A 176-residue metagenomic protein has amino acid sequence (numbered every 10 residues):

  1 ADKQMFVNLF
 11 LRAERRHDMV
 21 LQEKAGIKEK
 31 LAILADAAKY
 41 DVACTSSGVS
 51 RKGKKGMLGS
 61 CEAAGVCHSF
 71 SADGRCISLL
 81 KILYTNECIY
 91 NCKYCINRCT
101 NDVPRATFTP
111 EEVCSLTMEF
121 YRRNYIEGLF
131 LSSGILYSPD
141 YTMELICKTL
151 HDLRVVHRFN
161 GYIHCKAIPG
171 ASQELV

Functional and structural regions predicted by a protein language model:
K3-E87: Flexible, acidic/Gly-rich N-terminal and inter-domain linker regions that tether and position cofactor-handling modules
S78-L80, L129, G161-C165: Hydrophobic faces of well-ordered beta-strands that scaffold small-molecule active sites in alpha/beta enzyme cores
K81-I82, E111-R122: Short, charged beta->alpha transition segments
I82, S132-L136: Short strand-loop junctions, especially beta-strand C-caps/beta-turns that link beta-sheets to coils or alpha-helices
I82-E111: Canonical Radical SAM [4Fe-4S] cluster-binding loop centered on the CxxxCxxC motif and its immediate flanking residues
N91, Y125-E127, F159: Short loop/turn motifs at secondary-structure junctions
D102-C114, S138-K148, D152-V176: Canonical radical SAM enzyme core domain
T117-L131, Q173-V176: Alpha/beta enzyme core
